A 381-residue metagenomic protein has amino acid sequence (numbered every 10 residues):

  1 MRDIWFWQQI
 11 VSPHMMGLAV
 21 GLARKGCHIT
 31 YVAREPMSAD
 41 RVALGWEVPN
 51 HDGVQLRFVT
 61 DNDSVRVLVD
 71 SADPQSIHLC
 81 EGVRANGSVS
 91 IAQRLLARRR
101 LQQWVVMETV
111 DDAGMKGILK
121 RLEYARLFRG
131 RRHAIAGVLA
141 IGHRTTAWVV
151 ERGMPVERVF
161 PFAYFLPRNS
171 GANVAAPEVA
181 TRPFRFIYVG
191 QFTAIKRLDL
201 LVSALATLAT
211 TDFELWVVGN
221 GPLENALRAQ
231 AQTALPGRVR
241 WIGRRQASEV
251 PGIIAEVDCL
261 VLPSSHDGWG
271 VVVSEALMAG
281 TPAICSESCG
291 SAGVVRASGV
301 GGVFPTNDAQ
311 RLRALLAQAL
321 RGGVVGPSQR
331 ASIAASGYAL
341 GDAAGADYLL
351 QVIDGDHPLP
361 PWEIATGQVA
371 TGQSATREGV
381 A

Functional and structural regions predicted by a protein language model:
R129, H133-T181: Donor nucleotide-sugar binding/catalytic pocket of nucleotide-sugar-dependent glycosyltransferases
A175-K196, V202-L205, W216: Conserved donor-binding/catalytic core segment of Leloir-type glycosyltransferases
R228-R245: Nucleotide-activated donor-binding/catalytic signature segment of Leloir-type glycosyltransferases, i.e., the conserved
R244-R245, G252-V257: Short alpha-helical donor nucleotide-sugar binding micro-motif in glycosyltransferases
S265: Aromatic "clamp/platform" in nucleotide-sugar-dependent glycosyltransferases that forms part of the donor/acceptor
P282-S286: Short hydrophobic beta-strand element within catalytic cores of glycosyltransferases and related nucleotide-activated
A297, G302-Q310, Q318-V324: Conserved acidic donor-binding segment of nucleotide-sugar-dependent glycosyltransferases
V324-V369: A charged, aromatic-enriched C-terminal amphipathic alpha-helix characteristic of glycosyltransferases across folds
